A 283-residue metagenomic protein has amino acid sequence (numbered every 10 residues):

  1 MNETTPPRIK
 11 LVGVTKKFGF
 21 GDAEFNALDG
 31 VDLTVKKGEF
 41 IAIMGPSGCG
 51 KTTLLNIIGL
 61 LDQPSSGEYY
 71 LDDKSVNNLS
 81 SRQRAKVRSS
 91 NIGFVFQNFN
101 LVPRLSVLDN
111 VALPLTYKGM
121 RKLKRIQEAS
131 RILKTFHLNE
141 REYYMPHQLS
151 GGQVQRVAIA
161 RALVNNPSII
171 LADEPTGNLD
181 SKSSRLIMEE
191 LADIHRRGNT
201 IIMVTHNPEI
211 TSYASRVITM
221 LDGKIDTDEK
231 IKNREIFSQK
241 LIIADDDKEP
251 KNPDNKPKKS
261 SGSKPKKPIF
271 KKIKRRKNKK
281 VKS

Functional and structural regions predicted by a protein language model:
N2-E3: Pre-NBD coupling/linker segments of ABC/ABC-like ATPases
P7, S65, H147, K251-D254 (+2 more regions): Generic low-complexity segments that are intrinsically disordered, proline-rich and/or Lys/Arg-biased
P7-Y213, M220: ABC family nucleotide-binding domain
S215-R216, N233: Short secondary-structure transition/capping segments
K224-P253, K258: Conserved beta-strand-loop-alpha-helix hinge in the C-terminal portion of ABC ATPase nucleotide-binding domains
K267-S283: Long, low-complexity, intrinsically disordered segments
